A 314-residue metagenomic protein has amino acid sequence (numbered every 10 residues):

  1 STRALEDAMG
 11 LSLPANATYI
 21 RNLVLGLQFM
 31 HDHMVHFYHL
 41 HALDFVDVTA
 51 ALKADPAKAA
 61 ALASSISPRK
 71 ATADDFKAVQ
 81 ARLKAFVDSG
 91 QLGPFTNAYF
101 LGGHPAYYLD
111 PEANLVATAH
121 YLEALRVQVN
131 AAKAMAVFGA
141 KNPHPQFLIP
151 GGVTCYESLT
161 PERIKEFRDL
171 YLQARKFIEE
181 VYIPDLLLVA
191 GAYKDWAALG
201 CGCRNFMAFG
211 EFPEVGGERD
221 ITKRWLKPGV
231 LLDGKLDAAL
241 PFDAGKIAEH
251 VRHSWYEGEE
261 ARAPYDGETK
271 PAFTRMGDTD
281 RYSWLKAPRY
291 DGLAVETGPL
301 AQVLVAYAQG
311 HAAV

Functional and structural regions predicted by a protein language model:
T2-V314: Active-site bordering "gate/hinge" segments that shape substrate access to catalytic or cofactor-binding pockets
